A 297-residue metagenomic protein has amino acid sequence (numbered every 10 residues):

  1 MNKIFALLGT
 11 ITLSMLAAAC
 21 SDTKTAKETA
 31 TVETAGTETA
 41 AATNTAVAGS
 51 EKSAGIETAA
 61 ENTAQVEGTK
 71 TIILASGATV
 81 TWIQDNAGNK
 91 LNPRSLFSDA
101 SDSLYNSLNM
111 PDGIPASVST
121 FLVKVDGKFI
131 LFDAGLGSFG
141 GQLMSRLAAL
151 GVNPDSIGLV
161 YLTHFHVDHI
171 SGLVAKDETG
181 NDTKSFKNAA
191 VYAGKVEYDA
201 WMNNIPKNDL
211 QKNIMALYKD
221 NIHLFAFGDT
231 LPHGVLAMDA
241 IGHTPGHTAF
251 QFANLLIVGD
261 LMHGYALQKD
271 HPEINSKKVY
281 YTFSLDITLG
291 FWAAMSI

Functional and structural regions predicted by a protein language model:
M1-L7: Bacterial N-terminal signal peptides that target proteins for export
L16-A19: C-terminal motif of bacterial Sec signal peptides marking the signal peptidase cleavage site
S21-T23: Bacterial signal peptide processing site
K27-K70: Post-signal peptide N-terminal segment of mature Sec-exported envelope proteins
G68-A149, A249-L261: Conserved beta-strand hairpin/beta-sheet module of binuclear metal-dependent hydrolase folds, prominently
G135-Y218: Active-site HxH/HxHxD metal-binding segment of metal-dependent hydrolases
S185-D239, T282-S296: Metallo-beta-lactamase
A253-I297: Cap/insert and terminal regions of metallo-dependent hydrolase folds
